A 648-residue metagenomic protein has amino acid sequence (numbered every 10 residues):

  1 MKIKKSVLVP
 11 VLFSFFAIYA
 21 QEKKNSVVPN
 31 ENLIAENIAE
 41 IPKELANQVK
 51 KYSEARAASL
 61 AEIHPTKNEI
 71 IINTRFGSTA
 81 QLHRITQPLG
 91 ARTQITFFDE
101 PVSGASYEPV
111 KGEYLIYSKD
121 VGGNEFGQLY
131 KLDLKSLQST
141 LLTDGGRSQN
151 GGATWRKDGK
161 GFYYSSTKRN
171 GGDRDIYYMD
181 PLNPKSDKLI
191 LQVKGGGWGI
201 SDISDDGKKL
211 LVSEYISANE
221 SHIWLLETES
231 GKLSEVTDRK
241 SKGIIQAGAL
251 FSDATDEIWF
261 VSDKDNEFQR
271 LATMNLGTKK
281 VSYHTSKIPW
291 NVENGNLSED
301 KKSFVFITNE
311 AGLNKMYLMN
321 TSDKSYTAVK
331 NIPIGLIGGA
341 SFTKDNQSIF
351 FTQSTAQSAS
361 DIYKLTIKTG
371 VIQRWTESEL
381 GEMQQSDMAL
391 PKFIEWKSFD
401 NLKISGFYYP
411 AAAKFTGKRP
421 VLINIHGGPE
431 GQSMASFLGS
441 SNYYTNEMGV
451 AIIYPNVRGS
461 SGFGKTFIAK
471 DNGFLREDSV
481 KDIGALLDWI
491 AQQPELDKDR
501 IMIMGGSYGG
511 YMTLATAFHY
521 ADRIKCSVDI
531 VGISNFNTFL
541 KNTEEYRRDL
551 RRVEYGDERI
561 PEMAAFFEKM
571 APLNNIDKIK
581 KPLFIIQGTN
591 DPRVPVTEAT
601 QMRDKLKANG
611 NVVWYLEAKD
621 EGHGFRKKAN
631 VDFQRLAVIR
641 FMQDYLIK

Functional and structural regions predicted by a protein language model:
M1-K24: Bacterial Sec-dependent N-terminal signal peptides
E22-A57, I85-S103, G122, L132-Q149 (+9 more regions): Multi-bladed beta-propeller domains
L60-E69, F76, A105-Y114, A153-G161 (+5 more regions): Blade-terminus and WD-like Trp-Asp/Gly-His loop motifs, strongest in beta-propeller folds
T376-F415: N-terminal cap/lid segment of alpha/beta-hydrolase-fold proteins
P410, G417-G427: Short beta-strand element of the alpha/beta-hydrolase
G427-N442, T597-E598: The serine-hydrolase catalytic nucleophile loop
S436-P455: Short amphipathic alpha-helix adjacent to the substrate-entry channel of hydrolases
Y454-K648: Active-site-proximal cap/loop segments of hydrolase catalytic domains
